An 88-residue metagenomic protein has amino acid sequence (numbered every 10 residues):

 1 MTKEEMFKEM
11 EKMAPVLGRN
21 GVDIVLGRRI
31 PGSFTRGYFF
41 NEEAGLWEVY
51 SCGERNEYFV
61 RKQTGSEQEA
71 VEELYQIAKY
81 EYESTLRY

Functional and structural regions predicted by a protein language model:
M1, F59-G65: Short, exposed beta-strand "edge-strand" segments with a Pro/Gly-rich flavor and a Y/T-containing core
M1-P31: Negatively charged, low-complexity tracts enriched in Asp/Glu with abundant Ser/Thr
P15-L17, L26, W47, S51 (+2 more regions): Residue-level signal for well-ordered alpha-helical segments
P31-F59, I77: Short aromatic-glycine-(Arg/Gly/Cys) micro-motifs in beta-strand/loop hairpins
Q63-Y80: A short, charged, amphipathic alpha-helix used as a generic interaction element across diverse proteins
Y80-Y88: Intrinsically disordered, low-complexity charged/polar segments
